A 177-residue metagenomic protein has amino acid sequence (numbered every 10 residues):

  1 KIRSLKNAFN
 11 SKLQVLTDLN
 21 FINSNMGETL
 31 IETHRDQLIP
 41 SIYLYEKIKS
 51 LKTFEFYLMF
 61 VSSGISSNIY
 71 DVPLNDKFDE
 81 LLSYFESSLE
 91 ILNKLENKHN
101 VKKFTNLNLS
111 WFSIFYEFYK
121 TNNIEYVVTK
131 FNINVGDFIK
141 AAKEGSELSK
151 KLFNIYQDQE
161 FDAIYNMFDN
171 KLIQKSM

Functional and structural regions predicted by a protein language model:
K1-M177: C-terminal helical accessory/scaffold domains
